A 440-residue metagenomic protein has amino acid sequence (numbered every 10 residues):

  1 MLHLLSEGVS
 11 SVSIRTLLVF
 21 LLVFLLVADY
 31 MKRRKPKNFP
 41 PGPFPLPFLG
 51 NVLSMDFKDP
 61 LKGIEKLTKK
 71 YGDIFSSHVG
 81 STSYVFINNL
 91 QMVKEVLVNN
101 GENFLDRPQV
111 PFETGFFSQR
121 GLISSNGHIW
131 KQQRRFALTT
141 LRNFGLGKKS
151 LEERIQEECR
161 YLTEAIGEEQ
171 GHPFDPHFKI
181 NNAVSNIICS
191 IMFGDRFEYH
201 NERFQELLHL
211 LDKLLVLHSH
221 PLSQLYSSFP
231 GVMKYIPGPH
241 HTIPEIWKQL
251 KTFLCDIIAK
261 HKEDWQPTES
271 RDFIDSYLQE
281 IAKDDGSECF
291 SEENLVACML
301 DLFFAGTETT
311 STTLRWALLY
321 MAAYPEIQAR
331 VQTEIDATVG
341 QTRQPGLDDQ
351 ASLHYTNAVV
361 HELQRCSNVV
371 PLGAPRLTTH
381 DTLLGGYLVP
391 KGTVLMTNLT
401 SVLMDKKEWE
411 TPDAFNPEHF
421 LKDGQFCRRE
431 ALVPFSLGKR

Functional and structural regions predicted by a protein language model:
L2-L22, H78-V85, G145-E157, G167-S190 (+6 more regions): Cytochrome P450
P36-M55, P60-L151, D175-P176, I180-S190 (+2 more regions): Cytochrome P450 substrate-recognition site 1
V52-G72, Q249-T252, D256, P345-G386 (+4 more regions): Conserved cytochrome P450 K-helix E-x-x-R motif and the immediately C-terminal K′/meander segment
T82-K94, Q119, L138, R142 (+7 more regions): Hydrophobic mid-domain F-helix/FG-region of cytochrome P450s
R142-L146, G171, S185, V216 (+8 more regions): Conserved cytochrome P450 catalytic core segment spanning the I/J/K helices
L300, K422-R440: Cytochrome P450 heme-thiolate "Cys pocket" and heme-binding signature region
T309-Q328, Q332-E334: Cytochrome P450 catalytic-core helices
T397-G424: Conserved cytochrome P450 K-helix/beta-meander segment immediately N-terminal to the heme-binding cysteine loop
